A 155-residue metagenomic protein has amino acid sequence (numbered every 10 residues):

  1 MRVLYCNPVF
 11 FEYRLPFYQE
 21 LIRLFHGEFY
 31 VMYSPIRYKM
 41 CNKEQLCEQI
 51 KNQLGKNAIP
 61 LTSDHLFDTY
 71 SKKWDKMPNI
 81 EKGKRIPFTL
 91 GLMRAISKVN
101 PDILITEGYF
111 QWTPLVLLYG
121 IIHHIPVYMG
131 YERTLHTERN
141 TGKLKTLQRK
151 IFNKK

Functional and structural regions predicted by a protein language model:
M1-L61: N-terminal subdomain of nucleotide-sugar transferases
N7-V9, N79-K84, L135-N140: Short, flexible loop segments at the rims of nucleotide/cofactor-binding pockets, characterized by
E12-R14, P87-T89, P101-H123: An aromatic- and histidine-rich active-site surface loop
Q19, R37, R94, I122 (+1 more regions): Membrane-proximal helix-turn-helix segments that form the acceptor-binding/catalytic region of lipid-linked
L54-L90, T106: A short, charged, and often flexible helix/loop element on the N-terminal side of the glycosyltransferase catalytic
A95-V99: CheY-like receiver
E107, W112, H123-L144: A short, histidine- and acid-enriched strand-loop-helix "catalytic/donor-clamping" loop that lines the nucleotide-sugar
